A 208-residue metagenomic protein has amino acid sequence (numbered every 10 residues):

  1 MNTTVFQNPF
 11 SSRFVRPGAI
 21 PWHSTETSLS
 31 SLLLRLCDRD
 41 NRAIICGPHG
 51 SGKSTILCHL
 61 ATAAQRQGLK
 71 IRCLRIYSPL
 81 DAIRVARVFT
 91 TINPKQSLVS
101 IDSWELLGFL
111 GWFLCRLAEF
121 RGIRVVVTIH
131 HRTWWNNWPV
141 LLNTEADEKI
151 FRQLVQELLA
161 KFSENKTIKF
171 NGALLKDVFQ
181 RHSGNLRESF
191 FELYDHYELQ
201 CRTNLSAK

Functional and structural regions predicted by a protein language model:
M1-D40, D195-K208: A short, basic N-terminal segment
R39-C58: Walker A/P-loop nucleotide-binding motif
S54-L69: P-loop NTPase Walker A phosphate-binding motif
R66-P79: Conserved catalytic segments around the Walker B and adjacent sensor/switch elements of P-loop NTPase domains
R75-Y77, V88-W112: Conserved P-loop NTPase "ATPase switch" module shared by AAA+ and STAND
E105-T144: Sensor-1/coupling segment of RecA-like P-loop NTPase cores
N143-A173: Conserved small helical "lid"/interfacial subdomain of P-loop NTPases
K169-K208: Amphipathic alpha-helical "lid/sensor" segments that cap RecA-like P-loop NTPase cores
